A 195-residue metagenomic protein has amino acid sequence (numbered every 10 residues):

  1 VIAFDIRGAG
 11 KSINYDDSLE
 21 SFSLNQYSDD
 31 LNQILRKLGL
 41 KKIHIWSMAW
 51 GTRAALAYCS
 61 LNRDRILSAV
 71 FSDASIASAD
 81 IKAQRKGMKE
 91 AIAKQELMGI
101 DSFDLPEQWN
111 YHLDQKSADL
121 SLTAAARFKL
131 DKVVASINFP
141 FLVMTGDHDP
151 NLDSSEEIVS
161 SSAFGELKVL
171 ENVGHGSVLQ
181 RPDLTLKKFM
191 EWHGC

Functional and structural regions predicted by a protein language model:
A3-I43: Active-site loop/oxyanion-hole signature of alpha/beta-hydrolase fold enzymes
S47-A49: Conserved alpha/beta-hydrolase "nucleophile elbow" surrounding the catalytic nucleophile
R53-L61, S68-E96: Flexible "cap/lid" loop of the alpha/beta hydrolase fold
L105-K132: Hydrophobic, aromatic-rich cap/lid helix
I137, V143-T145: Short beta-strand/loop motif that positions the catalytic acidic residue of the alpha/beta-hydrolase fold
P150-E156: Conserved alpha/beta-hydrolase "acid-adjacent" motif
S162-G176: Catalytic histidine neighborhood in serine/cysteine hydrolases with alpha/beta-hydrolase-type architecture
N172-C195: Catalytic active-site module of serine/aspartate enzymes centered on a nucleophile-bearing elbow/loop
